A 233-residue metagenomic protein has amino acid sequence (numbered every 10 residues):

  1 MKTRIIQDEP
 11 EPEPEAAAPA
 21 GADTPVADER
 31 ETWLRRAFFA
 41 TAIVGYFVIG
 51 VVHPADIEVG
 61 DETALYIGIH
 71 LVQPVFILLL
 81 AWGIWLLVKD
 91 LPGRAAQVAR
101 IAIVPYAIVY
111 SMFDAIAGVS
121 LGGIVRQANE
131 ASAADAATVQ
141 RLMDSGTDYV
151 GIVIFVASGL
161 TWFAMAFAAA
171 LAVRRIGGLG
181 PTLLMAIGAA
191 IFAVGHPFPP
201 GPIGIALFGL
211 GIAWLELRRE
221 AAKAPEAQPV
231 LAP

Functional and structural regions predicted by a protein language model:
M1-R30: Short, Lys/Arg-rich, polar N-terminal cytosolic tail immediately upstream of the first transmembrane signal-anchor
D8-A17, A221-P233: A short, highly charged, low-complexity intrinsically disordered segment
D23-V230: Hydrophobic, aromatic-enriched alpha-helical segments typical of multi-pass transmembrane helices
